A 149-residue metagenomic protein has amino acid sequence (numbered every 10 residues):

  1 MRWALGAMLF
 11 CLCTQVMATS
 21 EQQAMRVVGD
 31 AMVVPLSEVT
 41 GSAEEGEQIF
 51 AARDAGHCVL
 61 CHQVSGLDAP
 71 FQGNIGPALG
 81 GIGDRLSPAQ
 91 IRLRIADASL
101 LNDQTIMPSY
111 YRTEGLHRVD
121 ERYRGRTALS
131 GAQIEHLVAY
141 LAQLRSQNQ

Functional and structural regions predicted by a protein language model:
M1-L9: Sec-dependent signal peptide recognition, specifically the positively charged N-region followed immediately by
C13-Q15: N-terminal signal peptide c-region/cleavage motif recognized by signal peptidases
S20-R53, N148-Q149: Electrostatic cytochrome c docking/interface patches
L36-T40, Q63-L100, I106-D120: Gly/Gly-Pro-rich "capping" loops immediately C-terminal to redox-active cysteine motifs in periplasmic/lumenal
E44-V59, P70-G73, T127-A132: Sequence context surrounding c-type heme c attachment/ligation sites in exported
G46, D54-S65, I91, M107 (+2 more regions): The canonical Cys-X-X-Cys-His
R112-Q149: C-terminal capping alpha-helices of c-type cytochrome domains
